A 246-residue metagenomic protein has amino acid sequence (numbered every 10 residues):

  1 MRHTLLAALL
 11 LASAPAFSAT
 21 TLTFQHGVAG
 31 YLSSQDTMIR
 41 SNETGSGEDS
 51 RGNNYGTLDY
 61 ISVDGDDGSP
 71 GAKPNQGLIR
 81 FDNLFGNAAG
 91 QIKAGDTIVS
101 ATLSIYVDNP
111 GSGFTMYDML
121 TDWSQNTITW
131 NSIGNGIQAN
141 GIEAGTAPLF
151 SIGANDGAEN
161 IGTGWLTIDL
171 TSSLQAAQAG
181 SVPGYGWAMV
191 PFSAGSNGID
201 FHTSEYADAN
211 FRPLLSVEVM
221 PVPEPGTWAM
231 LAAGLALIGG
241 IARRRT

Functional and structural regions predicted by a protein language model:
R2-A8, T227-M230: Sec-dependent signal peptide recognition, specifically the positively charged N-region followed immediately by
S13-P15: N-terminal signal peptide c-region/cleavage motif recognized by signal peptidases
A19-A89, S193-G195, Y206-R212: Flexible, small-residue-rich N-terminal segments that precede or flank a structured functional core
T23-V28, V107-P183: Beta-strand-rich interaction/scaffold domains
F81, G95-D108, L215: A short beta-strand element within beta-rich, extracytoplasmic domains of secreted/secretory-pathway proteins
M189-T203: Short beta-strand-plus-loop segments that form exposed binding edges in beta-rich domains
H202-P221: A recurrent domain-boundary module in secreted/ectodomain proteins
P223-R243: A short, hydrophobic C-terminal helix/tail in secreted or cell-surface proteins
